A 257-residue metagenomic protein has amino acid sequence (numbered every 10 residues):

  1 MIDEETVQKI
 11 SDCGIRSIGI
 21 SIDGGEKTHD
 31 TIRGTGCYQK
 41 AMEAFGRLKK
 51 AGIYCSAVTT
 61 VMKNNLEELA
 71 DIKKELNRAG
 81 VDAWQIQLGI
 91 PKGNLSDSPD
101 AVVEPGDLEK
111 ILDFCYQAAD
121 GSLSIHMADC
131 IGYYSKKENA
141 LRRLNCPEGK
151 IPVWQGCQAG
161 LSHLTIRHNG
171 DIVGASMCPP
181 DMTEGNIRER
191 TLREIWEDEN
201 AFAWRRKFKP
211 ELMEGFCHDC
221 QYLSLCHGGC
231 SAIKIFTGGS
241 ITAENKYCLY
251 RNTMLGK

Functional and structural regions predicted by a protein language model:
M1-E104: Radical SAM/AdoMet-radical enzyme domain recognition
E67-Q85, K136-G156: Short, electropositive alpha-helical surface patch
R78, D82, D97-L123, V153 (+1 more regions): A structural motif corresponding to the C-terminal lobe/cap of the Radical SAM core domain
G106-R143, D171-Q221, H227, T237: C-terminal accessory region of radical SAM enzymes
C157-L161: Short, small/polar residue-rich loop motifs at catalytic or cofactor-binding pockets
I166-R167: Short, acidic, Ser/Thr-enriched surface-loop or helix-capping motifs
E211-K257: Cysteine-cluster motifs in flexible loop/terminal segments that predominantly coordinate metals
